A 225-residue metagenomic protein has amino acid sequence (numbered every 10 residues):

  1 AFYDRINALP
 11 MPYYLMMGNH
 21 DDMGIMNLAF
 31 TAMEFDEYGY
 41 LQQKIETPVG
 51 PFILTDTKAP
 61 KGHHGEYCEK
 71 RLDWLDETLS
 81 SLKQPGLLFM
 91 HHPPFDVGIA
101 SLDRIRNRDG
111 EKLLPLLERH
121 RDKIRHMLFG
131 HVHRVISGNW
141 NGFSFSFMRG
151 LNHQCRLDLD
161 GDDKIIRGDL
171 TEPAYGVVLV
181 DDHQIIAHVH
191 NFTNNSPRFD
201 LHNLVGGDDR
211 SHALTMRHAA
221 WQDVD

Functional and structural regions predicted by a protein language model:
A1-S80, D109-I124, G138-N141, R149 (+4 more regions): Extended active-site neighborhood of metal-dependent phosphoesterases/phosphodiesterases
M17-H20, M90-H92, V189: A cross-domain feature marking catalytic cores of carbohydrate-active enzymes and several ubiquitous metabolic/repair
M23, G62, D96, C155 (+1 more regions): Generic structural signal for helix capping and beta-alpha/helix-loop junctions
N27-L28, A100, D200: Short secondary-structure transition/capping segments
Y38-E46, V97-G98, W221-V224: An N-terminal domain-start capping segment
T57-K58, H91-P93, V132, G150 (+1 more regions): Histidine- and/or cysteine-centered catalytic micro-motif in compact active-site loops
H64-S146, S211-Q222: His/acidic metal-ligating clusters that form di-metal
L116, N139-D225: Binuclear metal-dependent phosphoesterase catalytic core
